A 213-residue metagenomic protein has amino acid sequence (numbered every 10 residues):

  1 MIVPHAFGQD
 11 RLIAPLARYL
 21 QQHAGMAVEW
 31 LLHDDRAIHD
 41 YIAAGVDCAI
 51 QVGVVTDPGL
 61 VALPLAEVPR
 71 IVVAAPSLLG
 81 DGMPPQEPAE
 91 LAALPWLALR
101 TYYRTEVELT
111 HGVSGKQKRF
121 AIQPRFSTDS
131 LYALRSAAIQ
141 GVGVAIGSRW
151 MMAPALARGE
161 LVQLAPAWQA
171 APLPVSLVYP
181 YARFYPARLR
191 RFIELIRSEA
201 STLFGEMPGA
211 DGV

Functional and structural regions predicted by a protein language model:
M1-I2, A49, L97, A145 (+1 more regions): Short, well-ordered beta-strand segments
M1-P58, G209-V213: Central regulatory/effector-binding core of bacterial HTH transcription factors
I2, E29-H33, T110, L164 (+1 more regions): Solvent-exposed beta-strand sheet faces enriched in polar/charged residues
H5-A6, P76-S77, Y132, W150-M151: Alpha-helix/helix-capping structural signal
Q21, G25, R149-P154, R158 (+1 more regions): C-terminal effector-binding regulatory domain of bacterial HTH transcription factors
L31-S127: Acidic, Gly/Pro-rich loop/turn segments at junctions of secondary structure
R119-Q163, A170: Hydrophobic hinge/microswitch elements
